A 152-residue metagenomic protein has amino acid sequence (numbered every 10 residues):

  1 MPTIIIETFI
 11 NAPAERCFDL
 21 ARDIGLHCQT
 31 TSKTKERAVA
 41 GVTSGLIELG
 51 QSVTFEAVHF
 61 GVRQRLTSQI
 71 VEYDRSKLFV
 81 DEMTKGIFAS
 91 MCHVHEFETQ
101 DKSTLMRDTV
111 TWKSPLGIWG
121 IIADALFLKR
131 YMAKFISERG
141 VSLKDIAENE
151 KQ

Functional and structural regions predicted by a protein language model:
M1-T43, E48: Hydrophobic ligand-binding cavity/cleft-lining segments
T3-I5, R63-T67, S90-H93: Short, surface-exposed coil-to-beta transition loops
I5-N11, E56, Q69, E96-E98 (+1 more regions): Generic structural detector for well-ordered beta-strands
I10-A12, H59-G61, E72, I87 (+1 more regions): Beta-strand elements of well-folded, non-transmembrane domains
P13, R75-S76, Q100-S103: Short strand-connecting beta-turns/loops that link adjacent beta-strands
A38-K85, L105, E138-K151: Glycine-rich portal/gate segments that line the openings of hydrophobic small-molecule binding cavities
V80-K134: Beta-strand/loop substructures that line and gate deep hydrophobic ligand-binding cavities in soluble
